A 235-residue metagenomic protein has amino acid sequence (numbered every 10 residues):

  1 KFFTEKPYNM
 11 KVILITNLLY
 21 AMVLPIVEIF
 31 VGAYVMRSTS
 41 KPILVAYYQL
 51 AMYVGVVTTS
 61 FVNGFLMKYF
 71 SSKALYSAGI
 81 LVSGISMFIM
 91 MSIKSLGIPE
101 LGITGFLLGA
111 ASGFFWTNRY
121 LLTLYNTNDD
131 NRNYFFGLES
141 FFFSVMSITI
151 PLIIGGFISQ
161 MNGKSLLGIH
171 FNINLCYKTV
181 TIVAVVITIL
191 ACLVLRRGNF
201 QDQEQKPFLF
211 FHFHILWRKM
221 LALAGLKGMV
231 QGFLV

Functional and structural regions predicted by a protein language model:
K1-V56, R218-V235: Helix-loop boundary and gating motifs at the non-cytosolic
L18, G97-F115: Hydrophobic core of transmembrane alpha-helices in multi-pass small-molecule transporters, especially MFS/SLC-type
V31, F114-N128: Intracellular juxtamembrane helix-capping segments at the cytosolic ends of symmetry-related transmembrane helices
T59-S72, I158: Helix-to-loop junctions at the C-terminal end of transmembrane segments in multipass secondary transporters
L81-L96: C-terminal ends and interior cores of transmembrane alpha-helices in multi-pass membrane transporters/permeases
F136-I158: Glycine-rich segments within core transmembrane alpha-helices of 12-TM secondary carriers
N174-V194: Symmetry-related core transmembrane helices of the 12-TM Major Facilitator Superfamily/SLC fold
